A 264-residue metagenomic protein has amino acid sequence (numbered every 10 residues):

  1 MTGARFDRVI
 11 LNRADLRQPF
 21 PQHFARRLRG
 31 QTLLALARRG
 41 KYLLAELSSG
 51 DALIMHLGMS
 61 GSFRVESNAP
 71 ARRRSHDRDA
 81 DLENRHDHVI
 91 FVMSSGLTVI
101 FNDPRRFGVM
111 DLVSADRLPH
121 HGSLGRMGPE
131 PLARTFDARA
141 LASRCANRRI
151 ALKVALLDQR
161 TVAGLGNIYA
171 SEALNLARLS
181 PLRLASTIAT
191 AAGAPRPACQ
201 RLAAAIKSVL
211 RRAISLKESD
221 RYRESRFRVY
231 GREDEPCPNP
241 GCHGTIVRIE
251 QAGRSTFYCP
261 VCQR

Functional and structural regions predicted by a protein language model:
M1-M110, R196-C199, P236: Gly/Gly-Pro- and Ser/Thr-rich, intrinsically disordered tail segments characteristic of DNA damage-repair and tolerance
R5-R29, A37, A140-R264: Basic, nucleic-acid-binding surfaces and adjacent catalytic neighborhoods in DNA/RNA-processing proteins
L53-R178, A189-A192: Phosphate/anion-contacting hairpin/loop surfaces
